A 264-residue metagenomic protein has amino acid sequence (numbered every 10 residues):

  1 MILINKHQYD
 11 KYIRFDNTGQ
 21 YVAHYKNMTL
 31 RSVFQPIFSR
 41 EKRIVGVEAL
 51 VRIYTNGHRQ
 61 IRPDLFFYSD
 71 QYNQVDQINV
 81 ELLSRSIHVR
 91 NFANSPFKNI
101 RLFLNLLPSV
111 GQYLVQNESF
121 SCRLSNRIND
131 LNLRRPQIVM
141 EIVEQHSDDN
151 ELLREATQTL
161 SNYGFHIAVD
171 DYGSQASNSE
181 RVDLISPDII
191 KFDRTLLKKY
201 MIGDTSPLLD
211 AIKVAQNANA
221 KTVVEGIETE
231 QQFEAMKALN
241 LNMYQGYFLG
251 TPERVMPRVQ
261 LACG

Functional and structural regions predicted by a protein language model:
M1-Y25, T29, V33, Q145-H146 (+2 more regions): EAL-family c-di-GMP phosphodiesterase catalytic domain
R31, G46, R101-F103, R135-E141 (+4 more regions): Structural preference for beta-strand elements that scaffold enzyme active sites
V33-F67: A short, well-structured catalytic beta-strand-centered motif of the EAL phosphodiesterase domain for c-di-GMP
F38, P108-V110, E144-H146, D171-Q175 (+3 more regions): Active-site-proximal loop/turn and secondary-structure-junction residues that shape catalytic pockets, frequently
K42, H88, L104, M140 (+4 more regions): Conserved, mostly hydrophobic/aromatic
V80-L152: Catalytic core of bacterial c-di-GMP phosphodiesterases, primarily the EAL and HD-GYP domains, capturing alpha-helical
S119-N126, L152-N162, E180, S206-K213 (+1 more regions): Alpha-helical scaffolding segments of alpha/beta enzyme cores, especially the outer helices of TIM-barrel or partial
I142-V169, G173-P187: Eukaryote-skewed repeat-based solenoidal scaffolds used as protein-protein interaction platforms, primarily
